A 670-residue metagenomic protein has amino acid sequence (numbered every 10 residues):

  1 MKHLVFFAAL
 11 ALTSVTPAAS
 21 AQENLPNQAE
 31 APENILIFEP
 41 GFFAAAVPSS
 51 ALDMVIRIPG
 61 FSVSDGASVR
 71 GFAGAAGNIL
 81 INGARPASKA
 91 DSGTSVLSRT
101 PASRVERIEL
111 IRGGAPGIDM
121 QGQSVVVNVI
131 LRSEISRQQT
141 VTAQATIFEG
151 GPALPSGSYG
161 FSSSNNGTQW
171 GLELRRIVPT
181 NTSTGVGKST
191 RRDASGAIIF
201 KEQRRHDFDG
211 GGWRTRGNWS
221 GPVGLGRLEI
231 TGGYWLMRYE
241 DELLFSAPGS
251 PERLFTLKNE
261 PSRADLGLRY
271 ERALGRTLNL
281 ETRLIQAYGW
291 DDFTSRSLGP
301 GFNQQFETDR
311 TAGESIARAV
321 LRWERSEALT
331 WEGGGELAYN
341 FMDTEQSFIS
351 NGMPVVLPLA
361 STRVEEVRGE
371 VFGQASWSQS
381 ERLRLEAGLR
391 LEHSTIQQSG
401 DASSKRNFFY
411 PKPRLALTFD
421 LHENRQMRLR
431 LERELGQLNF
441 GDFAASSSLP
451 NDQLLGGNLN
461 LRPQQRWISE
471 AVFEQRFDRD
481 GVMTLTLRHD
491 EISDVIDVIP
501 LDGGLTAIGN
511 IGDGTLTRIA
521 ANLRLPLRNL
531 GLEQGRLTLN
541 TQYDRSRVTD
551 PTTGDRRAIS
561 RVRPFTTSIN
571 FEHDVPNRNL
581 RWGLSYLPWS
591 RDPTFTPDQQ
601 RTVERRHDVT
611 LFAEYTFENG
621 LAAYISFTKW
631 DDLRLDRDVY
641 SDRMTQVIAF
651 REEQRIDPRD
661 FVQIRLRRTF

Functional and structural regions predicted by a protein language model:
L25-A29, L36-I37, L52-K89, G113: Extracytoplasmic beta-strand/coil segments of soluble accessory domains associated with Gram-negative outer-membrane
A51-M54, G93-L97, G122-A143, G157: N-terminal periplasmic accessory domains that precede and gate Gram-negative outer-membrane beta-barrel machines
R85-R112, G217: Short acidic/polar hinge/loop motifs at secondary-structure boundaries that mediate gating or recognition
R214-M237, L257-S404, D420, L485 (+1 more regions): Face-selective signature of the C-terminal outer-membrane beta-barrel domain
N259-R263, R310, A360-R368, R406 (+6 more regions): Outer-membrane beta-barrel signature, preferentially recognizing the C-terminal barrel domain of Gram-negative
W290, F341-T344, F348-I349, T395 (+6 more regions): Surface-exposed extracellular loop regions of Gram-negative outer-membrane beta-barrel proteins, predominantly
R488-E491, G509-T596: Gram-negative outer-membrane beta-barrel transporters
Y615-F670: C-terminal beta-signal and adjacent terminal beta-strands/loops of Gram-negative outer-membrane beta-barrel proteins
